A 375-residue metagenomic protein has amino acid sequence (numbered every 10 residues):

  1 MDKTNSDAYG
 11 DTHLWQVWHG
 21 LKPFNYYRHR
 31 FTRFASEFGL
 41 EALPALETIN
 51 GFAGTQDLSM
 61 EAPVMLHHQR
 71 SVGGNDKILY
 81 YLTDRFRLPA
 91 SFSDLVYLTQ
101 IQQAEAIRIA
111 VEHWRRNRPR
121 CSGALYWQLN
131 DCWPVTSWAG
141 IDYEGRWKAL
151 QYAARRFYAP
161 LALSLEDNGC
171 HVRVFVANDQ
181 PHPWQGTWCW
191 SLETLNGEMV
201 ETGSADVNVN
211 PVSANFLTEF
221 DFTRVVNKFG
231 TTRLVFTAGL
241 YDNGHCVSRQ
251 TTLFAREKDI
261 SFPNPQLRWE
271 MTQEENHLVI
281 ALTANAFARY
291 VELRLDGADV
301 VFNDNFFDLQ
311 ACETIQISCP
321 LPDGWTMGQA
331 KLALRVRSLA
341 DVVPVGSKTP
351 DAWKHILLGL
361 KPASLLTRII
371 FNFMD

Functional and structural regions predicted by a protein language model:
K3-W184: Substrate-binding clefts and catalytic carboxylate motifs of secreted carbohydrate-active enzymes
R155-W188, E257-A284: Surface beta-strand/loop "capping" patches
H171-N210, A214-E219, T232-Y241, L278-T283 (+1 more regions): Beta-strand-rich binding/interaction modules
P181, V209-S213, F229-T231, Q273-E275 (+2 more regions): Surface-exposed coil/turn segments at beta-strand junctions on protein surfaces, enriched
G197-S204, C246-R249, V301-D304: Surface-exposed loop/edge segments in extracytoplasmic proteins
M199, F216-P265, P320-D375: Terminal connector regions
S204-V209, V225-V226, N303-L309: Beta-strand-rich interaction surfaces with strong enrichment in secreted/lumenal proteins
N215-F220, N305-F307, E313-I317: Short strand-edge motifs at loop-to-beta-strand transitions and within beta-strands of extracellular beta-rich domains
